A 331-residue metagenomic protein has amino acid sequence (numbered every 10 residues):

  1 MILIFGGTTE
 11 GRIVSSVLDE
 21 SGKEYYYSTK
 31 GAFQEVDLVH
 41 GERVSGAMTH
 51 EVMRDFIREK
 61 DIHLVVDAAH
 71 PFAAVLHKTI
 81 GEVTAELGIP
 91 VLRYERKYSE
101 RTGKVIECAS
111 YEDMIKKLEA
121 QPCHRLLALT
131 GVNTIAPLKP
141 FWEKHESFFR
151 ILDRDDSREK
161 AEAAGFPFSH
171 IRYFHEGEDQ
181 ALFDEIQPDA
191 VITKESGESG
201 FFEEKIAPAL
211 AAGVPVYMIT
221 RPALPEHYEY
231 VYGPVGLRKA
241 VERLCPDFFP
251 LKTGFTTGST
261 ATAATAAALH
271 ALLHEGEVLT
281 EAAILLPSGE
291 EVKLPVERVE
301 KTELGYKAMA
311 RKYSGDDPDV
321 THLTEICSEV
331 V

Functional and structural regions predicted by a protein language model:
M1-E24, A69-H77, E112-F148: A short, flexible N-terminal coil/short beta segment enriched in small residues
Y26-M48, G103-I106, R158-A164, E290-P295: N-terminal beta-loop-helix "entrance" segment that forms/cooperates in small-molecule cofactor or anionic ligand
Y27-E35, Y94-S99, V132-T134, L152-S157 (+1 more regions): Short, polar loop motifs at secondary-structure junctions
G41-I57, I171-A181: Glycine-rich, highly charged phosphate/nucleotide-binding loops
R54, K60-M114: Glycine/small-residue-rich loop that forms an oxyanion/phosphate-binding "nest" at active or ligand-binding sites
L129-R172, E176-G177: Anionic-ligand binding region
K160-A212, Y217-R221: A C-terminal functional module that forms or caps the active site or interfaces directly with catalytic machinery
F249-V331: Generic N-terminal targeting/processing segments that precede catalytic cores or assembly contacts
